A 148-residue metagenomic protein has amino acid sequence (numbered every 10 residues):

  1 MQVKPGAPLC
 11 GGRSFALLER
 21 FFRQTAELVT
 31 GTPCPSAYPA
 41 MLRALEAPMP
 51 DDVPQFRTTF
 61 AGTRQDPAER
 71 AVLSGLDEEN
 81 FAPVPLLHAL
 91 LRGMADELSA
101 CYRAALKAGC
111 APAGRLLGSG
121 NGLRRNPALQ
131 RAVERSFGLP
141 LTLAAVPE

Functional and structural regions predicted by a protein language model:
M1-L117, G122-E148: Active-site core segments that coordinate phosphate-bearing ligands/cofactors across diverse enzyme families
